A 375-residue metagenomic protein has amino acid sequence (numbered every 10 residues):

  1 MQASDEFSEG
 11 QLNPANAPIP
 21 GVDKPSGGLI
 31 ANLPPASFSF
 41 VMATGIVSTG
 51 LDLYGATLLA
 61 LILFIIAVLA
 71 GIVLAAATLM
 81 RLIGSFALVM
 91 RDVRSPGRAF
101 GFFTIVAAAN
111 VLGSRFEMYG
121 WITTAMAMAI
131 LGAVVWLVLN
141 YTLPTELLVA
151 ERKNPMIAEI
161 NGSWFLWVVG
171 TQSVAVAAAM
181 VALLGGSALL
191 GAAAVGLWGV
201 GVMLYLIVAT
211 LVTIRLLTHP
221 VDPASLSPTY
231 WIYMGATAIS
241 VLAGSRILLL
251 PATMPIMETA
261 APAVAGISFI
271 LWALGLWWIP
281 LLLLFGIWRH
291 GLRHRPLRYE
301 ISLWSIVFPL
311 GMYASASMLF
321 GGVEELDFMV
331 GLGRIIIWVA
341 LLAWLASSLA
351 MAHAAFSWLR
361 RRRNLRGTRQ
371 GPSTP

Functional and structural regions predicted by a protein language model:
Q2-L79: N-terminal signal-anchor module of multipass membrane proteins
P18-S48, F86-S114, A129, L148-A177 (+7 more regions): Juxtamembrane helix-loop boundaries in multi-pass membrane proteins
Y54-L58, L184-G191, P251-P262, G291-R295 (+1 more regions): Extracellular/periplasmic helix-loop-helix junctions in multi-pass membrane proteins
A56-G132: Membrane helical hairpin/interfacial module
L61-A76, A125-V138, A192-I207, G266-W277 (+1 more regions): Structural signature of hydrophobic alpha-helical transmembrane segments
A109-A150, A179, A193-V195, I207 (+4 more regions): Hydrophobic, ordered structural segments
W164-F285: Generic multipass alpha-helical transmembrane bundles of integral membrane proteins
